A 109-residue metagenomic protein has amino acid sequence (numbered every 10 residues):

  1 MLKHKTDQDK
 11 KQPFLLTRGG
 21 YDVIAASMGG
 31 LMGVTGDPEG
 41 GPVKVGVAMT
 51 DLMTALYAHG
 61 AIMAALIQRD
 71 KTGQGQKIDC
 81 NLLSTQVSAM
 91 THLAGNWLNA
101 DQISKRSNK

Functional and structural regions predicted by a protein language model:
M1-G36: N-terminal Rossmann-like NAD(P) cofactor-binding subdomain of oxidoreductases, focused on the glycine-rich
M28-K109: Acidic, glycine-rich segments within the central catalytic cores of soluble metabolic enzymes that bind/position
